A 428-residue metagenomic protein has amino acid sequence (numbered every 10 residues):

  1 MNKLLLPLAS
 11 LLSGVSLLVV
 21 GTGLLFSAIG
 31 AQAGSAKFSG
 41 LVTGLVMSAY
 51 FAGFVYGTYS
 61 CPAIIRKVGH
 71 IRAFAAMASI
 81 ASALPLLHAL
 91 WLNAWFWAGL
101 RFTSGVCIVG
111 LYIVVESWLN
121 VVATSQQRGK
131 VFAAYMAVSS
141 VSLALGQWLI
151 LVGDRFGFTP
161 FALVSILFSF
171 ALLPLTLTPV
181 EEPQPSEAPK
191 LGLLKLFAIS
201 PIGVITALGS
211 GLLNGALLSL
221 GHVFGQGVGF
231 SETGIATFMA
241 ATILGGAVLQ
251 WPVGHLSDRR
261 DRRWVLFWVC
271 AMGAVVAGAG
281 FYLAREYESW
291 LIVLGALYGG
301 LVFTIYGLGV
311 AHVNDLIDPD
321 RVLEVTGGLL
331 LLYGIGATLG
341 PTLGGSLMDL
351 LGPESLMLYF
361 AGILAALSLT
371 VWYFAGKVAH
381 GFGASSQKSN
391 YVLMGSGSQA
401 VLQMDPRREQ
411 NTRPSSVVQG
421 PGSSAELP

Functional and structural regions predicted by a protein language model:
N2-F51, G203-T206, N214-F224, V228 (+1 more regions): Helix-loop boundary and gating motifs at the non-cytosolic
I29, G110-A123, F303-D318: Intracellular juxtamembrane helix-capping segments at the cytosolic ends of symmetry-related transmembrane helices
G40-L41, S125-Y135, E232-T233, I317-L329: Loop-to-transmembrane helix entry/capping segments in MFS-fold secondary transporters and related SLC/MFSD carriers
G57-G69, D154, L249-D261, M348-D349: Helix-to-loop junctions at the C-terminal end of transmembrane segments in multipass secondary transporters
R72-L86, S165, W264-A279, A361: Structural signature of the two symmetry-related core transmembrane helices
F102-A137: Cytoplasmic helix-loop-helix junction between adjacent transmembrane helices in 12-TM secondary transporters
I150-D154, V164-P185, L367-A375: C-terminal membrane-cytosol helix-exit motif in multi-pass small-molecule transporters
L151-L167, S346-L364: A membrane-interface helix-boundary motif in multi-pass transporters
